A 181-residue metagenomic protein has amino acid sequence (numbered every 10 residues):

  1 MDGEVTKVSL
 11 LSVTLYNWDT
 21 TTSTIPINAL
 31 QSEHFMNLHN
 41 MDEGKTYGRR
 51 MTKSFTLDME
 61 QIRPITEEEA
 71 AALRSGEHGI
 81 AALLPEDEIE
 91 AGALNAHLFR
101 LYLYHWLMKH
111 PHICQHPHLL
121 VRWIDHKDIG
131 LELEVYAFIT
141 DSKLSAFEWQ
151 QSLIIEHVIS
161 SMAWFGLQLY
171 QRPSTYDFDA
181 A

Functional and structural regions predicted by a protein language model:
M1-D87, H97: Soluble accessory domains appended to multi-pass membrane transport proteins
S75-A181: Long, non-transmembrane cytosolic or organellar matrix-exposed soluble domains/tails of integral membrane proteins
